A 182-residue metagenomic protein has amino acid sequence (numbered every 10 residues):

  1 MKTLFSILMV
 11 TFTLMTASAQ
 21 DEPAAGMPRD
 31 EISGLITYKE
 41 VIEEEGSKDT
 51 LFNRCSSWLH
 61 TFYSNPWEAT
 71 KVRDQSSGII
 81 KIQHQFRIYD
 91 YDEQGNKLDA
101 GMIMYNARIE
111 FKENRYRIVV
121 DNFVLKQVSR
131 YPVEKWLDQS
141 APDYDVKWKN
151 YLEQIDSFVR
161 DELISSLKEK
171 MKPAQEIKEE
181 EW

Functional and structural regions predicted by a protein language model:
M1-P23: Bacterial Sec-dependent N-terminal signal peptides
Q20-W182: Ser/Thr-rich, low-complexity intrinsically disordered terminal regions
